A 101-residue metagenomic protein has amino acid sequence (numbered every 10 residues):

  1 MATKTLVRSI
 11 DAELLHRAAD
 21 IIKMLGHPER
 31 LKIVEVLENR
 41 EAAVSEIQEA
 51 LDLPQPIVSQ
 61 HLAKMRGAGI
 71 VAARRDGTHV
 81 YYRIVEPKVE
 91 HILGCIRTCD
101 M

Functional and structural regions predicted by a protein language model:
M1-L25, I70, H91-I96: N-terminal leader segment of winged-helix/HTH proteins
V7-D11, A43, V58: Short acidic/polar alpha-helix capping motifs at helix-coil junctions
H16-I57, G69-I70, D76, V80-K88: N-terminal helix-turn-helix DNA-binding core of bacterial DNA-binding proteins
H61: Residues within the DNA-recognition helix of helix-turn-helix
C99: Phosphate/oxyanion-binding loops and surfaces in catalytic or ligand/nucleic-acid-binding neighborhoods
